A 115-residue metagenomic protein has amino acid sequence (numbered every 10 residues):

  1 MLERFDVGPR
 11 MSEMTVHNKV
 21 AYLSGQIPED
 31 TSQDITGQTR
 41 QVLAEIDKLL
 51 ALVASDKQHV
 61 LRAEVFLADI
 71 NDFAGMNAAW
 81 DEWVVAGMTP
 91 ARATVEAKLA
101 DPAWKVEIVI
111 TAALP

Functional and structural regions predicted by a protein language model:
M1-L61, L67-P115: N-terminal presequence-like segments and the immediate start of the first folded domain
